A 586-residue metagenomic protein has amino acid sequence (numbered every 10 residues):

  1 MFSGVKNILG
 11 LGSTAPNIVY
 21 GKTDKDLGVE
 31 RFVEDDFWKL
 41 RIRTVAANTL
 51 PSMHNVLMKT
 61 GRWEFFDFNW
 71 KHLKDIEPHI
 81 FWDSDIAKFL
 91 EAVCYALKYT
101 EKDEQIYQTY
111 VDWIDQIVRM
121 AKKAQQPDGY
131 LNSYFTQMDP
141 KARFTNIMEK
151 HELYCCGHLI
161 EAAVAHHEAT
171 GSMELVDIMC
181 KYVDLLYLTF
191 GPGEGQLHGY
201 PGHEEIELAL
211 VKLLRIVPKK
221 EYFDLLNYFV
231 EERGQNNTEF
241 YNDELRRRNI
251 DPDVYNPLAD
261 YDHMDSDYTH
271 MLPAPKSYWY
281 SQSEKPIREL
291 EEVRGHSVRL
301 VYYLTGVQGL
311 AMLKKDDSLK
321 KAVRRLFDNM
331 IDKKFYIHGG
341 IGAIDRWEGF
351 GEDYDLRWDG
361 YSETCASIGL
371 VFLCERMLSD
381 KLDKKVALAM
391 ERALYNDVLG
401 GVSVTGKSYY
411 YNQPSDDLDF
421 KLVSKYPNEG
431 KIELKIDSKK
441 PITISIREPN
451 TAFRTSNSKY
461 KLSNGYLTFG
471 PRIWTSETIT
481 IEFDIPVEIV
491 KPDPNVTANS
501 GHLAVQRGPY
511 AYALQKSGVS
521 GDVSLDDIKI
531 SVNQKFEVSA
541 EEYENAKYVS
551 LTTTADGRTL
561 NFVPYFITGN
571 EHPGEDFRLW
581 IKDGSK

Functional and structural regions predicted by a protein language model:
F2-D85, D115-F135: Low-complexity, Ser/Thr/Pro/Gly-enriched N-terminal "stalk/linker" regions
V5-I8, V323, A387-N396, G401-D437 (+4 more regions): C-terminal beta-rich recognition modules with glycine/proline-rich loops and embedded aromatic residues
D36-L40, L90-I106, G157-S172, E207-P218 (+4 more regions): Well-ordered alpha-helical scaffold segments within catalytic/enzyme domains
D67-W70, K74-F81, L97-Q282: Extended ligand-binding groove/face enriched in aromatic
F144-I147, F190-Q196, P286-G295, D353-G360 (+1 more regions): Active-site-adjacent structural elements in folded domains
I178-K181, Y303, A322-V323, W358: Active-site and adjacent substrate-binding regions of carbohydrate-active enzymes
H203, L210-Y241, R248-Y255, D265-G340 (+2 more regions): Active-site neighborhood of glycoside hydrolase catalytic domains
P441-S458: Beta-strand-rich binding/interaction modules
